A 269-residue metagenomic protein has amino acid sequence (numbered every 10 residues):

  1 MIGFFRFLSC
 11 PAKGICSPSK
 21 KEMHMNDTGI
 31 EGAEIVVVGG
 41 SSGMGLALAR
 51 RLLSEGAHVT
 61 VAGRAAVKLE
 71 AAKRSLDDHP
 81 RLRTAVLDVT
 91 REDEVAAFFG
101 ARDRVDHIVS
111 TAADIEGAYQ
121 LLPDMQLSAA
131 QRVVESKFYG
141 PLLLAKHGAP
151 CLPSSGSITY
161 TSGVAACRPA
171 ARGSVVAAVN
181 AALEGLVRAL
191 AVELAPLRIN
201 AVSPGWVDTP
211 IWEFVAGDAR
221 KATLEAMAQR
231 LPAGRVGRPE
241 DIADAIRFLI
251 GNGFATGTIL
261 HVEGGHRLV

Functional and structural regions predicted by a protein language model:
S41-S42: Conserved glycine-rich cofactor-binding loop
E55-A71: Conserved glycine-rich Rossmann-like NAD(P)H-binding loop of the short-chain dehydrogenase/reductase
L76-D93: Rossmann-fold cofactor-recognition segment
D114, D124-V134, F138, L142-L144 (+2 more regions): Catalytic loop of short-chain dehydrogenase/reductase
Y119-L122, Q126-Q131, T223, M227: Substrate-binding pocket helix/loop in short-chain dehydrogenase/reductase
E184, E193-T209, A255-V262: Conserved Rossmann-fold SDR core element
R220-D241: Catalytic Tyr-x(3-8)-Lys segment
R235-V262, R267: C-terminal substrate-recognition "lid" of short-chain dehydrogenase/reductases
